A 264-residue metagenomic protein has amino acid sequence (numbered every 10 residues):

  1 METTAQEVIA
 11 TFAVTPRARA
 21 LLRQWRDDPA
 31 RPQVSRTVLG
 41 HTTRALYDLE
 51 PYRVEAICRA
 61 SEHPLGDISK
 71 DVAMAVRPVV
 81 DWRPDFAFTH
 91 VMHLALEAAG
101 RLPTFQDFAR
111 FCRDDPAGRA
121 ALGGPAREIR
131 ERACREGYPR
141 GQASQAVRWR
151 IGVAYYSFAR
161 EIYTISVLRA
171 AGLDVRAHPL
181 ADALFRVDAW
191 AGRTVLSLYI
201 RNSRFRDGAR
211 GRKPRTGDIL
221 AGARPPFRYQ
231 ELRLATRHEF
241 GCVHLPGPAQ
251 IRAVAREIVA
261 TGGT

Functional and structural regions predicted by a protein language model:
M1-A126: Nuclease-adjacent, charged terminal/linker segments that flank catalytic cores
C112-G152: Short basic alpha-helical hairpin corresponding to helix-turn-helix/winged-helix-like nucleic-acid-binding
R140-V175: Acidic-basic catalytic patches of nuclease active cores, encompassing PD-(D/E)XK and other metal-cofactor nuclease
T164, L168, A189-N202: Conserved catalytic cores of phosphodiester-cleaving nucleases, focusing on short active-site segments
A177-L180, I200-R201: Extended serine/threonine-enriched, polar tracts that run as long, contiguous segments within proteins
P179-G192: Beta-rich nucleic-acid/ligand-interaction surfaces
Y199-G263: Catalytic cores of nucleic-acid endonucleases
